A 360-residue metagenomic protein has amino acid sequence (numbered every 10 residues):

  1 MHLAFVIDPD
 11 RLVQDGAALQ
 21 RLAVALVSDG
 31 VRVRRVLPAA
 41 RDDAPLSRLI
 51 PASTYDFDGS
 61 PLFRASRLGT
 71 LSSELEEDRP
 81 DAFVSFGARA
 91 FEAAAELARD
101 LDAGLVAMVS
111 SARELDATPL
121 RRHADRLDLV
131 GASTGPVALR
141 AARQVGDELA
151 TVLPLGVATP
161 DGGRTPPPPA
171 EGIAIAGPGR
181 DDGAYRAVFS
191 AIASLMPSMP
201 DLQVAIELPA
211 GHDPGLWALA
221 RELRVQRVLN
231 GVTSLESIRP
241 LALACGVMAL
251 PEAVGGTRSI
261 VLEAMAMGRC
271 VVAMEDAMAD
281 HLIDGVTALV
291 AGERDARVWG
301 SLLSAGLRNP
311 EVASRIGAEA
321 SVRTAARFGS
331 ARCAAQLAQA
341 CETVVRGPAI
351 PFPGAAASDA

Functional and structural regions predicted by a protein language model:
S85-A90, V109: Short His-centered aromatic/hydrophobic patch
L120, A124-A150, T159: A short, active-site helix/loop in glycosyltransferases that binds the activated sugar's phosphate group
P214-S234: Nucleotide-activated donor-binding/catalytic signature segment of Leloir-type glycosyltransferases, i.e., the conserved
T233-L235, P240-C245: Short alpha-helical donor nucleotide-sugar binding micro-motif in glycosyltransferases
L243-G256, R269: Acidic donor-binding loop of glycosyltransferase active sites
C270-M274: Short hydrophobic beta-strand element within catalytic cores of glycosyltransferases and related nucleotide-activated
D284-G285, L289-A296, A305-E311: Conserved acidic donor-binding segment of nucleotide-sugar-dependent glycosyltransferases
A305, V312-R327, C333: A short, well-ordered alpha-helix in the C-terminal region of glycosyltransferases
